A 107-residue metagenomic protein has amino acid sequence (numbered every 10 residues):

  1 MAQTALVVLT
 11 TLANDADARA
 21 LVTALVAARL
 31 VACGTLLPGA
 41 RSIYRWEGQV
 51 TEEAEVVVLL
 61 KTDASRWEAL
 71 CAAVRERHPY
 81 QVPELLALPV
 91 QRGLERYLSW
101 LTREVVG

Functional and structural regions predicted by a protein language model:
M1-G107: Positively charged, small/polar-rich N-terminal and surface patches that mediate targeting and assembly and bind
